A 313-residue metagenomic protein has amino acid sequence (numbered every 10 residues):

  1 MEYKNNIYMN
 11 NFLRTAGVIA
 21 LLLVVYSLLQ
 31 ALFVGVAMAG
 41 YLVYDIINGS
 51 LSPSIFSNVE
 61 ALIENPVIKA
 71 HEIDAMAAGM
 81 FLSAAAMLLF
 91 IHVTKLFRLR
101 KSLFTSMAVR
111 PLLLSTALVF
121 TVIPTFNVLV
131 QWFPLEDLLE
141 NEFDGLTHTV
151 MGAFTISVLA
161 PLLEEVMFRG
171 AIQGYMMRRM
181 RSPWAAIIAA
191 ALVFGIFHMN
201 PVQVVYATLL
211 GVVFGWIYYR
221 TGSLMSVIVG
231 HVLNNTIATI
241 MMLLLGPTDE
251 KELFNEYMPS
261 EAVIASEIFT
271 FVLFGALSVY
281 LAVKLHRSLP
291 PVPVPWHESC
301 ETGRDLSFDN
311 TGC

Functional and structural regions predicted by a protein language model:
M1-N11: Short, Lys/Arg-rich, polar N-terminal cytosolic tail immediately upstream of the first transmembrane signal-anchor
L13-A20, A77, L112-A117, V150 (+4 more regions): Hydrophobic alpha-helical transmembrane segments
L23, M80-H92, T116-N127, S266-S288: Hydrophobic core of alpha-helical transmembrane segments in multi-pass integral membrane proteins
Y26-V93, L114, F269-V272: Alpha-helical transmembrane segments in multi-pass membrane proteins
S27-G35, Q203-S260: Functionally important transmembrane alpha-helices
Y41-I47, L51, E60-E72, K95-V166 (+5 more regions): Juxtamembrane helix-loop-helix connectors linking adjacent transmembrane helices in multi-pass membrane enzymes
L163-A189, W216-S223: Membrane-interface helix/loop boundary segments of multi-pass membrane proteins
V232-C313: C-terminal membrane module of polytopic membrane proteins
